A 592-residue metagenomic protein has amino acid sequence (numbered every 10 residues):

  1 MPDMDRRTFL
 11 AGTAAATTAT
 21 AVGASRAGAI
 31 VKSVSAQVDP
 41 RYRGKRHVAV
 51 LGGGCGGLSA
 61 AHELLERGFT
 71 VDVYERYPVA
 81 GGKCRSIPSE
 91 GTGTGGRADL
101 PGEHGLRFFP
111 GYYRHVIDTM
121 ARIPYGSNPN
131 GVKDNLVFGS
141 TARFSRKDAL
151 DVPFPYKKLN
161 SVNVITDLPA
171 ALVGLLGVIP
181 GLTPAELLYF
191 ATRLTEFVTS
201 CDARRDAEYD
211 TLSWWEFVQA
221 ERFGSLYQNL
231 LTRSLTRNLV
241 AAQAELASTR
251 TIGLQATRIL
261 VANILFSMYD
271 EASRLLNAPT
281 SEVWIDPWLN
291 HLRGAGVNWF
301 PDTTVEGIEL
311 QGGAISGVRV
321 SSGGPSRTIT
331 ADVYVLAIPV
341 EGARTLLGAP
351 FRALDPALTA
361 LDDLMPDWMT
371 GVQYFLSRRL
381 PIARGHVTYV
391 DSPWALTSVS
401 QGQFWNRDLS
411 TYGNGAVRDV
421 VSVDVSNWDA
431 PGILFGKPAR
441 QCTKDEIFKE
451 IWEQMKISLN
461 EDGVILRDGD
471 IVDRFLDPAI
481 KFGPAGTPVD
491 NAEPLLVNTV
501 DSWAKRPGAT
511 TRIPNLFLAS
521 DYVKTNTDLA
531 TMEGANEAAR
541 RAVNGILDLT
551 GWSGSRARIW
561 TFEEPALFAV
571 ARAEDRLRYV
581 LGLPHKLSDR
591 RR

Functional and structural regions predicted by a protein language model:
M1-A16: N-terminal secretory signal peptides and thylakoid transit peptides that target proteins across membranes
R46-D72: N-terminal Rossmann-like FAD-binding beta1-loop-alpha1 element of flavoenzymes
E66-I87: Glycine-rich FAD pyrophosphate-binding loop
T94-Y189: Dinucleotide-binding Rossmann-like beta1-alpha1 core, especially the glycine-rich loop that anchors the ADP
Y189-G307, Q311: Active-site/ligand-binding neighborhood in enzyme catalytic cores
L265-L276, R319, D332-V333, I338-R506 (+4 more regions): C-terminal segments that line or cap access tunnels to active or ligand-binding sites in enzymes and enzyme-associated
E309-T328: Conserved beta-strand-loop-beta-strand element in the redox core of flavoprotein oxidoreductases
L547-R591: Active-site-proximal substrate-binding core of FAD-dependent oxidoreductases
